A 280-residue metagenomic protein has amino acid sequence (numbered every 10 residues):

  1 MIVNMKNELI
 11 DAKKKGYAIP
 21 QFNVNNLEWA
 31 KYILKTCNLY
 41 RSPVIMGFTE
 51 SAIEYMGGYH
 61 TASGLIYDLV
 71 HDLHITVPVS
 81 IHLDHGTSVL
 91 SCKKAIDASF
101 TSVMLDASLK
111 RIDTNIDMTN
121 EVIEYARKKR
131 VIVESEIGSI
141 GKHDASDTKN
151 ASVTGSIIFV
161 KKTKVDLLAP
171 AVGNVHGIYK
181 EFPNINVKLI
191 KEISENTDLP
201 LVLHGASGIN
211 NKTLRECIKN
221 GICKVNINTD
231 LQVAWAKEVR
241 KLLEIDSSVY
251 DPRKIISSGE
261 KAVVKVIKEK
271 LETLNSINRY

Functional and structural regions predicted by a protein language model:
V3-K15, L27-A52, H60-T76, H85-N196 (+6 more regions): Alpha/beta enzyme core
A18-P20, P78-S80: Short active-site oxyanion
I19-N26, A52-Y55, I256: Short, N-terminal intrinsically disordered low-complexity segments that are rich in Pro/Gly and polar/charged residues
V24, I81-T87, L199-N211: Glycine-rich beta-to-alpha transition loops that act as phosphate-gripper elements at the mouths of alpha/beta enzyme
M56, L109, S257, K261: Charge-dense, low-complexity intrinsically disordered segments
I185, G205-I209, C223, I227 (+3 more regions): Short amphipathic alpha-helical interaction segments
L242-Y280: Extended, intrinsically disordered, low-complexity segments
